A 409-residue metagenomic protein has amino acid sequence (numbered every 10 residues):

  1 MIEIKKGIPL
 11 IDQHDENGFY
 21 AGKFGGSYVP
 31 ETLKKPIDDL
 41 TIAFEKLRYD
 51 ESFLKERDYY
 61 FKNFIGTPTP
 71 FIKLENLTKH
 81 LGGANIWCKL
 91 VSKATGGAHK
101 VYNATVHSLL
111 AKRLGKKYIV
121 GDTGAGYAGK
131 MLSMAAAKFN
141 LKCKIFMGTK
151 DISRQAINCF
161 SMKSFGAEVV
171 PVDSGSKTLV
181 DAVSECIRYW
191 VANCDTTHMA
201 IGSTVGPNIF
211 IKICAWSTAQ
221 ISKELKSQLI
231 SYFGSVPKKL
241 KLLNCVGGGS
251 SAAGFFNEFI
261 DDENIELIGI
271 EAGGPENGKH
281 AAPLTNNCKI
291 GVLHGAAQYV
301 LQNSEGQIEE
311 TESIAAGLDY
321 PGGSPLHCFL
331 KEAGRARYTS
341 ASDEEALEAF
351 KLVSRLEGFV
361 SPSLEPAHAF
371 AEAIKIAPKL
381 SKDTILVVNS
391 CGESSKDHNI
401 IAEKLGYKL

Functional and structural regions predicted by a protein language model:
I2-G25, E31-T32, D38-K116: Positively charged, low-complexity intrinsically disordered leader regions
G26, P70, C88, K100 (+13 more regions): Buried hydrophobic positions in well-ordered alpha/beta secondary-structure cores of metabolic enzymes
T95, N103, A111-A135, F139-G148 (+3 more regions): A short, small-residue-rich loop immediately preceding and capping a beta-strand
G97-H107, G121-F139, S153-Q155, C245-F256 (+3 more regions): Short glycine/serine/threonine-rich phosphate/pyrophosphate-binding segments that cradle anionic phosphate groups
V120, Y127-C186, N277-K289, D397-G406: Active-site-proximal loop->helix
T178-Y189, T196, I201-I265: Glycine-rich ThDP/TPP pyrophosphate-binding loop and its adjacent helix/strand module within ThDP-dependent enzymes
V183-I209, F233, D261-N264, G269-E357 (+1 more regions): Active-site/ligand-binding loops adjacent to catalytic centers
V246, S250, G254, D343-Y407: Claisen-condensing/thiolase-fold acyl-transfer catalytic domains that form or cleave C-C bonds in fatty acid
